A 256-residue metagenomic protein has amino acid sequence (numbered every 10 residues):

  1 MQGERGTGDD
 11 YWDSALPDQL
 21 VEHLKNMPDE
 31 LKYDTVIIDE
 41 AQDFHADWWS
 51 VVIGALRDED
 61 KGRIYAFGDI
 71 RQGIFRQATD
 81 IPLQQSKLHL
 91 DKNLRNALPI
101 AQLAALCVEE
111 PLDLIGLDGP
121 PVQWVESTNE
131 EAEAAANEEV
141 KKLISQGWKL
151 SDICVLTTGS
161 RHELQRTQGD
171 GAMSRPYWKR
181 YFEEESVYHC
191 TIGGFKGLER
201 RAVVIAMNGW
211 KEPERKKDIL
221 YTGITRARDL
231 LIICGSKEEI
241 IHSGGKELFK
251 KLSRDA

Functional and structural regions predicted by a protein language model:
M1-S14, V21-H23, E30-L31, T35-A256: Conserved helicase motor core of SF1/SF2 NTP-dependent helicases
